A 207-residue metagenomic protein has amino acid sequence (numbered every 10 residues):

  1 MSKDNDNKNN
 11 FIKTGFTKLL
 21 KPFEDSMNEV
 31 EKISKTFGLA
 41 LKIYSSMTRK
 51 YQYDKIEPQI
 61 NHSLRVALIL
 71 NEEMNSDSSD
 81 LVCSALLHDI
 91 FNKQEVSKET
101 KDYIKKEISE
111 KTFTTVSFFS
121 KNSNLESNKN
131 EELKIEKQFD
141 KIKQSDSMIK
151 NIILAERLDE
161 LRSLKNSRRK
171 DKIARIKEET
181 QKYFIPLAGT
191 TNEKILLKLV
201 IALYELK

Functional and structural regions predicted by a protein language model:
S2-K207: Active-site helical microenvironments for divalent-metal-assisted chemistry
